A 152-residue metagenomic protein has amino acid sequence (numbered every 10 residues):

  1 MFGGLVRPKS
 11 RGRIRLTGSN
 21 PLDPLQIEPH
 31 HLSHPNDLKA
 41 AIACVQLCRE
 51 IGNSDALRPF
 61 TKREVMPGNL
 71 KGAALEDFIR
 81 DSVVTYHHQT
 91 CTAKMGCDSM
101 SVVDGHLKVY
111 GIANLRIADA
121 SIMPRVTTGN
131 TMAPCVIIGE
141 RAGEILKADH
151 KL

Functional and structural regions predicted by a protein language model:
M1-P134, A142-L152: FAD-dependent oxidoreductase catalytic-site/capping-region signature
